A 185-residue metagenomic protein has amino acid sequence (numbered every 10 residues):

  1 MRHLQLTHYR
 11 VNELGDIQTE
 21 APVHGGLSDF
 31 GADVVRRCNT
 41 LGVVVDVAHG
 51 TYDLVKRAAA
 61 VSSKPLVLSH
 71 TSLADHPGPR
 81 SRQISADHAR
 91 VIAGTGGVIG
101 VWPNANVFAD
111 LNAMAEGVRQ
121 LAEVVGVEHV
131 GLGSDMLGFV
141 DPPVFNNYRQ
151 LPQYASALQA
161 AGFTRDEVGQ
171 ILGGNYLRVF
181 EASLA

Functional and structural regions predicted by a protein language model:
M1-W102, F108, R119-A122, H129 (+2 more regions): Extended, charged catalytic domains and RNA/DNA-binding interfaces, predominantly in divalent-metal-using enzymes
T7, G133, G174: Conserved residues at the C-terminal ends of beta-strands
D33, T40, E116, E167-N175: A non-catalytic, amphipathic alpha-helix used as a structural packing/dimerization or gating element in enzyme scaffolds
V45, I99, D135, V168 (+1 more regions): Divalent metal-coordination and catalytic microenvironments
G78-S81, L111, P142-F145: Short, solvent-exposed loop/turn segments at secondary-structure boundaries
W102-P103, V125-Y148: Short acidic/histidine-rich active-site segments
F108-L111, G138-D141, L158-R165: Outer-membrane beta-barrel pore domains
N146-A185: Mid-to-C-terminal alpha-helical segments outside catalytic/metal-binding sites
